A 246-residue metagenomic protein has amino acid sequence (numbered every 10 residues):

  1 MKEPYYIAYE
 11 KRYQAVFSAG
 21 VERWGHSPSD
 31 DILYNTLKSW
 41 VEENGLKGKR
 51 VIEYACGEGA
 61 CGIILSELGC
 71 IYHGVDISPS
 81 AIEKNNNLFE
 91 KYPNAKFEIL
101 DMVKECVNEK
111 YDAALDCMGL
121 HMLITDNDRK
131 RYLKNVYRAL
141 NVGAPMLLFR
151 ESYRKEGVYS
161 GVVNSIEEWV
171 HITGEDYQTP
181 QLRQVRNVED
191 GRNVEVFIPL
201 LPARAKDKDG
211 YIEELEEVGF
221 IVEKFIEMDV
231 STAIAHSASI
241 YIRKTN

Functional and structural regions predicted by a protein language model:
M1-L46, Y54-C70, V75-P93, I99-C106 (+1 more regions): Class I (Rossmann-like) S-adenosyl-L-methionine-dependent methyltransferase catalytic domain, capturing the SAM-binding
P79, D126-K130: Non-membrane alpha-helical structural segments and their capping/turn regions in soluble enzymes
C106-A114: A short acidic, Gly/Pro-enriched loop at the edge of an enzyme's catalytic core that lines a small-molecule cofactor
A113-N127: A short SAM/SAH-binding and catalytic strip from SAM-dependent methyltransferases
K130-V142: A short glycine-rich, Lys/Arg-flanked "PGG" loop and its adjoining helix->strand segment in the class I
